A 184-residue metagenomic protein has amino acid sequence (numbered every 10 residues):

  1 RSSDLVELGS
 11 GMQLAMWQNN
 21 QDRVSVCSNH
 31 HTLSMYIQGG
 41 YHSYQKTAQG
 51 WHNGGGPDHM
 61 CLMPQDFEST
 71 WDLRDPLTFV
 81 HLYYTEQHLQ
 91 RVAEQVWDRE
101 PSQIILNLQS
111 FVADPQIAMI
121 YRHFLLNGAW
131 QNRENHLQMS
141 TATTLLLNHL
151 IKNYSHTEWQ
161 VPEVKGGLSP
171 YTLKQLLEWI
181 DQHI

Functional and structural regions predicted by a protein language model:
L5-Q103, Q131-N132, H136: N-terminal regulatory/effector-sensing and dimerization cores that precede helix-turn-helix DNA-binding domains
N29, T85-H88, A113-I120, T172: Alpha-helical structural motif
G55, E94-L125: Aromatic/histidine-rich interaction motifs
S102-P115, G128-Q138, L147-H183: Short, Lys/Arg-enriched, Trp-marked, Pro/Gly-tolerant hinge/linker segments that flank
